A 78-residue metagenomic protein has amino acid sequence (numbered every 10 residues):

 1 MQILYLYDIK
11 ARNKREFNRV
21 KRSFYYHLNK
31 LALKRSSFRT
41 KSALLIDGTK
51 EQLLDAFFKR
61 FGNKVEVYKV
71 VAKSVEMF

Functional and structural regions predicted by a protein language model:
M1-N13: Short glycine-/aliphatic-rich beta-strand segments at the starts of folded cytosolic domains
L4, F24-Y25, V67: Intrinsically disordered, low-complexity N-terminal regions enriched in serine/proline/glycine with scattered basic
K10-F17, D47-E51: Short, structured coil/loop segments at alpha-helix boundaries
K14-S37: Short, flexible N-terminal segments of the mature chain
N29-F78: Short, intrinsically disordered low-complexity segments
